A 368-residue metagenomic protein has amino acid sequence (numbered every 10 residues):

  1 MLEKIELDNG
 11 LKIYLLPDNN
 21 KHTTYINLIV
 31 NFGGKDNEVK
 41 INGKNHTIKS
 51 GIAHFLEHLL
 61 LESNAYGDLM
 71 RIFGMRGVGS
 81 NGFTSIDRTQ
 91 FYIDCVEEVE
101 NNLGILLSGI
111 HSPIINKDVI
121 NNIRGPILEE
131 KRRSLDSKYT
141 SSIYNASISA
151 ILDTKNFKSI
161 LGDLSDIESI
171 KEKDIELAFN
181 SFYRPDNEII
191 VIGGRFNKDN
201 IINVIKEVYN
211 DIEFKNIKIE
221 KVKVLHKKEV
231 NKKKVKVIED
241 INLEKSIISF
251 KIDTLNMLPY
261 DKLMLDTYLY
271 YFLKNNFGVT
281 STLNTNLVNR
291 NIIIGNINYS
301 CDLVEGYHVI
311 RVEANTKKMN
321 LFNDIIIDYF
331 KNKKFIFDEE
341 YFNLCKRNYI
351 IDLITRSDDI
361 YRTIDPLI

Functional and structural regions predicted by a protein language model:
M1-D68, F179-N286: His/Glu-rich zincin catalytic helix
P17, H22, V78-I86, Y299: Catalytic zinc-binding patch centered on the HExxH motif and its immediate surroundings that defines zinc-dependent
N42-G43, L59, Q90-D94, I114 (+5 more regions): Second-shell loop/turn segments in exported
N64-A178, I294, D324-D328, F337-I368: Acidic/histidine-enriched segments that form metal/cofactor-coordinating and catalytic pocket/exosite environments
G82-S85, K158-S159, N180-D186, E239-N242 (+1 more regions): Short, flexible turn/loop "capping" segments at secondary-structure junctions
C95-V99, G194-D199, N315-N320: Helix N-cap motif at beta-to-alpha junctions
L103-L107, I190, I201-K206, F322-F330: PAPS/PAP-binding and catalytic site of the sulfotransferase fold
N216-K223, N286, I294-S300, I336-K346: Flexible, glycine/charged-enriched surface loops at secondary-structure junctions
